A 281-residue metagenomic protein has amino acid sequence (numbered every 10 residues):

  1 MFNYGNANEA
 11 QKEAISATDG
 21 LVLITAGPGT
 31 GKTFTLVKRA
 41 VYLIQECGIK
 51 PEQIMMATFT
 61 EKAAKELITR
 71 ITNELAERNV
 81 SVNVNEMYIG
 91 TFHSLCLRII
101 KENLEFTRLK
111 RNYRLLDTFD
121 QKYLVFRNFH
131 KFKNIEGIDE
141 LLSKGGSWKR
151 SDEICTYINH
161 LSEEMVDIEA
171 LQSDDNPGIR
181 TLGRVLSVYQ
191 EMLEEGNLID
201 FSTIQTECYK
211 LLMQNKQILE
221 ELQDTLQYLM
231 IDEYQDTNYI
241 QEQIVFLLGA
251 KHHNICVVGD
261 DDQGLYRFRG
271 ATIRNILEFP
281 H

Functional and structural regions predicted by a protein language model:
M1-L109, E220, R274, E278: P-loop NTPase Walker
Y4-S16, G20-L23, M55, A63-A64 (+3 more regions): Conserved helicase NTPase motor core
S16, S94-L97, K101, T156-N159 (+3 more regions): Generic alpha-helical structural context detector
A17-T18, N83-E86, E105-L198, L226: ATP-hydrolysis module of ASCE/P-loop NTPase motor domains, specifically the Walker B Asp-Glu catalytic pair
Q45, T72, A76, I100-E105 (+6 more regions): Non-catalytic alpha-helical coupling and interface elements of nucleotide-dependent molecular machines and regulators
